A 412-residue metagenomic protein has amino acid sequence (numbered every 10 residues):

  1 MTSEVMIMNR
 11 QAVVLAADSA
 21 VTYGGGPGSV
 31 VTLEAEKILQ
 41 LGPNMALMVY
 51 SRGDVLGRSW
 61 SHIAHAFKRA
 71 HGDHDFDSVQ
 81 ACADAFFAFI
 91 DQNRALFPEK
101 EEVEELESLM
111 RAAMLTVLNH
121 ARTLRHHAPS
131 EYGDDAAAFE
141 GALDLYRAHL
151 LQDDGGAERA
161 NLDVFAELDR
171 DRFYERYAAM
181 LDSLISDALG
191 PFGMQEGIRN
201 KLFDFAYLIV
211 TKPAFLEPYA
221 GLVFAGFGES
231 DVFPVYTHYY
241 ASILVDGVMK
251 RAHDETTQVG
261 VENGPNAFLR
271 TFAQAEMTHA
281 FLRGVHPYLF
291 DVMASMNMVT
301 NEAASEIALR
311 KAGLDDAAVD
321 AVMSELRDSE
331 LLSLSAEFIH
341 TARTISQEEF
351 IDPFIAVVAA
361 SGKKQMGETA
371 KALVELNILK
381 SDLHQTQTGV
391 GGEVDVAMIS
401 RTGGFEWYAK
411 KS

Functional and structural regions predicted by a protein language model:
M1-S412: N-terminal nucleophile
